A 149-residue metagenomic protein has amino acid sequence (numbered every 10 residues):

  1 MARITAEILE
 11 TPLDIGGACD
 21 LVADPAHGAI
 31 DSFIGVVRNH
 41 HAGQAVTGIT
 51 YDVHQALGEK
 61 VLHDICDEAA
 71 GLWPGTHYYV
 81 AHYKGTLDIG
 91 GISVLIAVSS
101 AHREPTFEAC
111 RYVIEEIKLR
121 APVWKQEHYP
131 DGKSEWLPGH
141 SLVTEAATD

Functional and structural regions predicted by a protein language model:
M1-I92, S99-A101, P105-R111, E115-D149: N-terminal, polar/charged subdomain of small-to-medium soluble alpha/beta proteins
